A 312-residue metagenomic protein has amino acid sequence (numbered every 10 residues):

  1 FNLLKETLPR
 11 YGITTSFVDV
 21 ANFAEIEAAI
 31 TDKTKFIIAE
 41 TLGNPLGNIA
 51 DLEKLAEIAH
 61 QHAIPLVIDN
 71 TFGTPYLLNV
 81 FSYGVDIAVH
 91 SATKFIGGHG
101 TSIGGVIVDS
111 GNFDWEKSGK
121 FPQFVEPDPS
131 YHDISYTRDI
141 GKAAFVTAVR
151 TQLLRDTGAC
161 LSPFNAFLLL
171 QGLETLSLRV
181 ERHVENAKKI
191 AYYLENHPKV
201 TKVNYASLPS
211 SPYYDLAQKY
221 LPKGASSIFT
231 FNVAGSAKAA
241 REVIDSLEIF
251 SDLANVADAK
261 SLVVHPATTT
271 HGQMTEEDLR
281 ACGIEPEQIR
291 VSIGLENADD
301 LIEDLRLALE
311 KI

Functional and structural regions predicted by a protein language model:
F1-N196, N204: Conserved PLP-enzyme active-site core in the AAT-like
K5, D32, R179, D245-S246 (+1 more regions): PLP-dependent enzyme catalytic core of the Aspartate aminotransferase-like
I26-A28, P212-A217, L262-A267: Short, solvent-exposed polar/charged micro-motifs at secondary-structure junctions
Y76, G97, S211-Y213, K238 (+1 more regions): Flexible loop/turn segments at secondary-structure boundaries
G100, K223-A225, I284-E287: Short glycine-enriched loop/turn motifs at secondary-structure junctions
V108, T230-N232, S292-G294: Short hydrophobic/aromatic beta-strand micro-patches that form the beta-sheet surface supporting nucleotide- or nucleic
N112-F113, E174, S210, A234-S236 (+2 more regions): Short, glycine-/Ser/Thr-/acidic-enriched flexible segments
T157-C160, N165-A166, Q171, T175 (+3 more regions): Conserved small-domain helix->loop->beta segment predominantly found in fold-type I
